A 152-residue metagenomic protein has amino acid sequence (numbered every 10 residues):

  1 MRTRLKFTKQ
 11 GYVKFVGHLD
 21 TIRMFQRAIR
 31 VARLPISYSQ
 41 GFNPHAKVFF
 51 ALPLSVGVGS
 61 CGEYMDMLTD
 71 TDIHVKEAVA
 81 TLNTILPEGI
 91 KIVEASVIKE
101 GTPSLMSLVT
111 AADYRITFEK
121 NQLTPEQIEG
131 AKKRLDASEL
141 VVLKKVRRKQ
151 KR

Functional and structural regions predicted by a protein language model:
M1, A32, P44-A46, C61-M65 (+2 more regions): A generic structural signal for short beta-strands and their flanking turns/coil linkers
T3-K9, M65-M67, T110-F118: Short glycine-/aliphatic-rich beta-strand segments at the starts of folded cytosolic domains
K6-T8, Y12, V16, V31: Extended, well-folded interaction surfaces typified by the phenylalanyl-tRNA synthetase beta subunit core
Y12, T21, I85: A domain-level signal for the structural core that forms small-molecule/cofactor-binding pockets and catalytic centers
P35-Y38, E77: Flexible helix-coil linker/hinge segments at domain or subdomain boundaries
Y38-T69: Short, charge-patterned binding micro-sites
V75-R152: Internal, well-folded beta-alpha domain core
